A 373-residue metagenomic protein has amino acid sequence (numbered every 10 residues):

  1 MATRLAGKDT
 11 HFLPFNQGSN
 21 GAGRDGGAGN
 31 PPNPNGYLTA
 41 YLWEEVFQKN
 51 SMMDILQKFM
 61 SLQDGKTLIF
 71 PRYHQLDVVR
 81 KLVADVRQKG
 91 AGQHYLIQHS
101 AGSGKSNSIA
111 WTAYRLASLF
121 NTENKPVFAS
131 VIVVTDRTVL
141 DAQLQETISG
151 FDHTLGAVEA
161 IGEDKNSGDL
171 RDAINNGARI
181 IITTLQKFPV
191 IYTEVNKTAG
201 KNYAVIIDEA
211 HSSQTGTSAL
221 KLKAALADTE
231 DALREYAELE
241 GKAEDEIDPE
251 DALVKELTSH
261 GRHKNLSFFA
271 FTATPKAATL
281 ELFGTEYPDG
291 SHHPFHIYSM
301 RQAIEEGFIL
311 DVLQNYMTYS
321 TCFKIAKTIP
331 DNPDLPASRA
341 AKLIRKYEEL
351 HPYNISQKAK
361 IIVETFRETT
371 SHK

Functional and structural regions predicted by a protein language model:
M1-S130, V139-L155, Q186, G200-N202 (+4 more regions): ATP-dependent helicase/translocase motor core
M1-T3, T138-L140, Q186-P189, A210-S213 (+2 more regions): Conserved nucleotide-binding/hydrolysis micro-motifs of P-loop NTPases
N33-P34, A278-K373: Interdomain helical connector at the RecA1-RecA2 junction of SF1/SF2 helicase-like NTPases
F70-V78, K105-I109, S218, Y347-V363: Phosphate/oxyanion-binding active-site loops and adjacent basic polyanion-contact surfaces
N124-P126, A173-N176, N196-A199, H260-K264 (+2 more regions): Conserved catalytic network of the ASCE P-loop NTPase/AAA+ motor domain
S130-V134, T138-I181: Conserved nucleic-acid-binding Ia/Ib motif block in the N-terminal RecA-like helicase ATPase lobe
R171, G177-E209, S213-A225, D231 (+1 more regions): Conserved RecA-like ASCE ATPase "motif II neighborhood" in helicase/translocase motors
T215-V312: Post-DEXD/H (motif II) to motif III coupling segment of the RecA-like Helicase ATP-binding lobe
